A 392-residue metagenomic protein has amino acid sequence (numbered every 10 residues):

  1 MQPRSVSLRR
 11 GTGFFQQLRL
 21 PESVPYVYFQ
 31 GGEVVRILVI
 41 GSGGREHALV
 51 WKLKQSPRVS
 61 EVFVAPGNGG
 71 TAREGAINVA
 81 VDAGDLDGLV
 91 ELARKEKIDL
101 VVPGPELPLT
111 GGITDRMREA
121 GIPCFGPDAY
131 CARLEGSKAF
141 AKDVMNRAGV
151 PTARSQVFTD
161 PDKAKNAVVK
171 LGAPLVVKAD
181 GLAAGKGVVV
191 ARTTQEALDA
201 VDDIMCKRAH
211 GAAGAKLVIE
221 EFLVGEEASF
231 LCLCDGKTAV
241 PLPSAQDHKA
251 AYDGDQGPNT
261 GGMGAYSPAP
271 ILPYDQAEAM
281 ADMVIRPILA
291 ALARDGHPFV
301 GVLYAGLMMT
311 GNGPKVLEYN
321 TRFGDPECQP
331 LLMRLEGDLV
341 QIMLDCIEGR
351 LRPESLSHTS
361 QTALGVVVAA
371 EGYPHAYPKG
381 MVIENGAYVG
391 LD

Functional and structural regions predicted by a protein language model:
P3, Q17-L18, S23, G261: Cationic, low-complexity basic patches in intrinsically disordered or flexible, solvent-exposed regions
Y28-Y130: ATP-binding N-terminal substructure of ATP-dependent carboxylate-amine bond-forming enzymes
N78-G84, Q156-D160, A191: Short acidic-hydrophobic, aromatic-tinged amphipathic segments that line or gate anion-handling sites
F125-G187: A conserved helix-loop-beta module that forms one wall/lid of the active-site cleft in ATP-utilizing catalytic domains
G187, A191-Q329: Internal nucleotide-binding/catalytic subdomain
M280-L303, N320-L391: Active-site "cap" helix and flanking loop/linker of ATP-utilizing ligase/carboxylase catalytic domains
